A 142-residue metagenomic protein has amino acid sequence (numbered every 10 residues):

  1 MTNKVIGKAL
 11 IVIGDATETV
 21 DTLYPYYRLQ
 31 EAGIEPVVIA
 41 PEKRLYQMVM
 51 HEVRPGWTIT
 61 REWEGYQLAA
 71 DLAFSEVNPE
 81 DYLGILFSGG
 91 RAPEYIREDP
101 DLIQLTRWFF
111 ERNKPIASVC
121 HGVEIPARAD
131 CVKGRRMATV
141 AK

Functional and structural regions predicted by a protein language model:
M1-R112, E124-R136: Extended, subdomain-level signal for the structured scaffold at the beginning of enzyme domains
V119-G122: Short, thiol/selenol-centered motifs that function as redox-active sites or metal-ligating centers
A138-K142: Active-site oxyanion/phosphate-handling segment shared across diverse enzymes
